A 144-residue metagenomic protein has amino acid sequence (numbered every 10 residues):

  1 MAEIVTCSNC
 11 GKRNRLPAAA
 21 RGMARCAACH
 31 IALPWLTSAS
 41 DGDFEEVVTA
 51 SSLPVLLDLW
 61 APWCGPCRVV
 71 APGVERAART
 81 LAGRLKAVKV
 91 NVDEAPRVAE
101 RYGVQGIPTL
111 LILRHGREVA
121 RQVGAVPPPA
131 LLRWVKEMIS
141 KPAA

Functional and structural regions predicted by a protein language model:
C7-C10, C26-C29: Short cysteine-rich clusters marking metal-coordination/redox-active sites
N14, A32-L33, A71: Cys/His-rich microdomains that often coordinate metals
L16-A24: Short linker/helix segments within small regulatory modules
A27-T37: Short Cys/His-rich micro-motifs in 6-15 aa windows
T37-V55: A short beta-strand-turn-helix
S38-A39, L59, V70-R97: Thiol-based oxidoreductase modules, predominantly thioredoxin-like and allied folds used for disulfide exchange
S52, L59-W63, G106: Short pre-active-site segment immediately N-terminal to redox-active cysteine/selenocysteine motifs in thiol-based
G106-I107, L111-A144: Non-catalytic, surface beta->alpha helical segment in thiol-disulfide oxidoreductase systems
